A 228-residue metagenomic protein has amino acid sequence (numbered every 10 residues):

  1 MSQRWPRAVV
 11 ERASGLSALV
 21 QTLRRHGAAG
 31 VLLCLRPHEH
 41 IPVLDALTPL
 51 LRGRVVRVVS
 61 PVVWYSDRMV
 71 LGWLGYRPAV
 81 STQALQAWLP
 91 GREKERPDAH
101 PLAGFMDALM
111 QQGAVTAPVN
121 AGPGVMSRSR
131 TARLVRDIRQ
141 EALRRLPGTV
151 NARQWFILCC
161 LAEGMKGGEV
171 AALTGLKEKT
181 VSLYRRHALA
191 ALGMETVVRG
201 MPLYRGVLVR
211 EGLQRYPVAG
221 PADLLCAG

Functional and structural regions predicted by a protein language model:
M1-A132: N-terminal regulatory/sensing modules of transcriptional regulators
S14-A18, D137, T196: Alpha-helix N-cap recognition
S129-E141: Short, flexible helix-coil linker/hinge segments at the edges of structured domains or between repeats
I138-Q140, R144-W155, E163, K179-S182: Short helix-coil-helix linker/hinge
W155-C159, L189: Hydrophobic residues on short alpha-helical segments
G164-G200: Recognition helix of helix-turn-helix DNA-binding domains
R186-G228: Basic, Lys/Arg-enriched C-terminal extension of HTH/homeodomain DNA-binding domains
